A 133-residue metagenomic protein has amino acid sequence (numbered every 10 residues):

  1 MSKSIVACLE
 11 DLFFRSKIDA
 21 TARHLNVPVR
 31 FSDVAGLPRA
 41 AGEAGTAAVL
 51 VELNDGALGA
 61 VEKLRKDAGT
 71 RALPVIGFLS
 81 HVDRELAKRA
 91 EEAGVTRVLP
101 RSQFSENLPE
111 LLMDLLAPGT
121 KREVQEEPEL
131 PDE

Functional and structural regions predicted by a protein language model:
K3-D11: Conserved acidic segment of CheY-like receiver
L12-R30: Two-component/phosphorelay signaling modules centered on CheY-like receiver
V34-A47: Acidic, metal-coordinating helix/loop segments flanking the phosphotransfer/catalytic sites of two-component signaling
V51-K66: Conserved phosphotransfer microenvironments
D67-A72, A93: Conserved phosphotransfer cores of two-component systems
V82-R97: Alpha4 helix (beta4-alpha4-beta5 surface) of REC/receiver domains from two-component response regulators
G94-E106: Output/docking surface of receiver
T120-E133: CheY-like receiver
